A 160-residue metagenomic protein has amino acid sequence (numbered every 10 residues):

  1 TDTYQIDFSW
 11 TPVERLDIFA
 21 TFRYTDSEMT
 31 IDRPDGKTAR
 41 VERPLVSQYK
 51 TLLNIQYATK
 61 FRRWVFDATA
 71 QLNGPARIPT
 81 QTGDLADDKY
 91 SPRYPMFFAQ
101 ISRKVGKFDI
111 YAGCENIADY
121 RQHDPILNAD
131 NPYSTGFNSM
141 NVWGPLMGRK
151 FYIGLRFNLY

Functional and structural regions predicted by a protein language model:
T1-Q81, R156-N158: Gram-negative outer-membrane beta-barrel transporters
D2, L45-T51, R93-F97, M147-F151: Residues that define the transmembrane beta-barrel architecture of outer-membrane proteins
T11, R43, S91-Y94, G144: Hydrophobic alpha-helix-in-membranes signature
R15, P44, R93, N116-I117: Residue-level preference for alpha-helix termini and adjacent loops
P34-E42, G83-K89, I126-F137: Flexible, surface-exposed loop regions and adjacent strand-edge segments of Gram-negative outer-membrane beta-barrel
L72-P79, S102-Y160: C-terminal beta-signal and adjacent terminal beta-strands/loops of Gram-negative outer-membrane beta-barrel proteins
D84-Y90, F97-I101, M140-N141: Short, glycine/charged-rich beta-strand-loop motifs at protein surfaces that mediate ligand recognition and catalysis
